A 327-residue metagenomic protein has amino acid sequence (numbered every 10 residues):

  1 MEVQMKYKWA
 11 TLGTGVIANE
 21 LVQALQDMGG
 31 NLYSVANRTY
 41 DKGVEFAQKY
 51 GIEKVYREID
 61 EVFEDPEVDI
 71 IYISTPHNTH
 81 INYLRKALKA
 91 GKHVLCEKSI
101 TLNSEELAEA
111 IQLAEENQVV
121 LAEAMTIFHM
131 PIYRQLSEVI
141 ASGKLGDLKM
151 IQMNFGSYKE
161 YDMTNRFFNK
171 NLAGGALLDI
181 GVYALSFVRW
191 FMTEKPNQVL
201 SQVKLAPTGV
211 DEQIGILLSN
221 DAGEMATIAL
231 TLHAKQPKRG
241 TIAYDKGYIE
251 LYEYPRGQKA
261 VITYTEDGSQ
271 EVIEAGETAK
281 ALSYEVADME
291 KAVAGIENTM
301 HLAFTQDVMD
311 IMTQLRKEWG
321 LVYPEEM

Functional and structural regions predicted by a protein language model:
M1-M5, I70-Y72, D221, D288-M327: C-terminal helix-rich "cap/oligomerization" subdomain common to oxidoreductases
M1-Y50: N-terminal Rossmann-like dinucleotide-binding module
T11, L21, T39, E53-L113: Beta-loop-alpha module in the N-terminal Rossmann-like domain of NAD(P)-dependent dehydrogenases, especially those
Y56, C96, L121-E123, L251: Hydrophobic residues in well-ordered beta-strands that form the structural core
E109-T126, D147-K149: Rossmann-fold dehydrogenase core element
I127-V199, P207: Predominantly a Rossmann-like dinucleotide-binding segment in NAD(P)-dependent oxidoreductases
S186-G257, V286-I296: Contiguous beta-strand/loop segments that form the cofactor/metal-binding neighborhood of enzyme cores
E274-A287, M300: Active-site loop of classical SDR/Rossmann-like NAD(P)-dependent oxidoreductases, centered on the catalytic Tyr-X3-Lys
